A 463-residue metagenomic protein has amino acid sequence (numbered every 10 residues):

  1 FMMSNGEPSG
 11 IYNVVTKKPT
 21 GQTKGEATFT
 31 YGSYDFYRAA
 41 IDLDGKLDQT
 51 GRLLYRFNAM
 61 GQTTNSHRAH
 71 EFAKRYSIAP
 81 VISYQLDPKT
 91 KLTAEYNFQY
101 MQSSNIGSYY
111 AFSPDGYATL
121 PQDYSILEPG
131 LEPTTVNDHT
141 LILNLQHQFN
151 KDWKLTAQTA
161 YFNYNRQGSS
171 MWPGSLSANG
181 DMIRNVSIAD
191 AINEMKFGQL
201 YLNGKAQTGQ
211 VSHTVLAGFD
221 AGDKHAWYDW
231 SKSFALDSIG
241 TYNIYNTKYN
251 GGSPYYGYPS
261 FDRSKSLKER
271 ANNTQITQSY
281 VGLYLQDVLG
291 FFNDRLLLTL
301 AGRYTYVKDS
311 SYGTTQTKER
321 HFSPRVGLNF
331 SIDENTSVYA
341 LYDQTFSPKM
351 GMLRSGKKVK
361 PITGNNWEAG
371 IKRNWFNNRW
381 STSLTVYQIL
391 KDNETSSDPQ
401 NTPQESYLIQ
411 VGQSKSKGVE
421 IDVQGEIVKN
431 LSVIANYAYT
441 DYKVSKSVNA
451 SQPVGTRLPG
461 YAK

Functional and structural regions predicted by a protein language model:
M3-I78, L86-T90, F292, W380: Outer-membrane beta-barrel translocator/receptor signature
F29-S33, G45, G61-N65, K74-Y76 (+11 more regions): Transmembrane beta-strands of outer-membrane beta-barrel pores
T30-R38, R52, M60-D87, T119-I142 (+6 more regions): Outer-membrane beta-barrel proteins
Q62, S66, I78-Q148, Y161-N193 (+2 more regions): Acidic/polar loop-and-plug regions of large Gram-negative outer-membrane beta-barrel proteins
D87, N193, S212-L216, D220-K224 (+3 more regions): Structural signature of Gram-negative outer-membrane beta-barrels, strongest in the C-terminal barrel of TonB-dependent
T119-L145, Q344-D392, S396-E426, L458-A462: Outer-membrane beta-barrel signature, preferentially recognizing the C-terminal barrel domain of Gram-negative
N144-Y164, N185-Y312: Face-selective signature of the C-terminal outer-membrane beta-barrel domain
N293, I409-K463: Gram-negative outer-membrane beta-barrel transporters
